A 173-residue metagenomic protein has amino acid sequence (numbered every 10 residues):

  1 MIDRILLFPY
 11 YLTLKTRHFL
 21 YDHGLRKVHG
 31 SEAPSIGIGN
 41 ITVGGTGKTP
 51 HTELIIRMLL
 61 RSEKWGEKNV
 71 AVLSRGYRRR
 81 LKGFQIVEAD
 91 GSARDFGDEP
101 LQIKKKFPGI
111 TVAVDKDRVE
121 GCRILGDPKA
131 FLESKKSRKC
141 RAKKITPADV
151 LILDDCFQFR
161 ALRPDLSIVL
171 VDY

Functional and structural regions predicted by a protein language model:
M1, R17-F19, P108-G109: Short amphipathic alpha-helical segments with coiled-coil-like heptad repeat character
M1-L12: Charged, amphipathic alpha-helical linker segments immediately N-terminal to NTP-binding catalytic cores
D3, E32, E53, A93-G97 (+1 more regions): Electropositive phosphate-/nucleotide-binding environments in soluble metabolic enzymes
L14, H18, L25-T42, V150-Y173: N-terminal nucleotide/polyanion-binding subdomain common to many enzyme families
T16, L60, S137-C140: Short, intrinsically disordered low-complexity segments
H18-A89, P128: Walker A (P-loop) phosphate-binding motif
G76-Y173: Phosphate/Mg2+-binding loops and adjacent switch elements in nucleotide/diphosphate-handling enzyme cores
